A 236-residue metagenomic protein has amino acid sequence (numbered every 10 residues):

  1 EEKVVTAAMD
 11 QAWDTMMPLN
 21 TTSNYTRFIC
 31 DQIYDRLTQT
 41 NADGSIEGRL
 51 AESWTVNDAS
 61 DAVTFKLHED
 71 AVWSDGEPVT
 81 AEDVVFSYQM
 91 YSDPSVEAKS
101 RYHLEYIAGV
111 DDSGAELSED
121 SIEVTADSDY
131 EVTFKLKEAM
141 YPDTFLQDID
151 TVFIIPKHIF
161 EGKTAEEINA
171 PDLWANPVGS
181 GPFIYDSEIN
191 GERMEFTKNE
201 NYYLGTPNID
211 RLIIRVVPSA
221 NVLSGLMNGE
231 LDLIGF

Functional and structural regions predicted by a protein language model:
E2-D14, E52, A62-F65, V84-Y88 (+4 more regions): Short, well-ordered beta-strand elements
A8-D58, Q89, V178: N-terminal lobe/hinge region of extracytoplasmic solute-binding protein
W13-N20, S45-E47, P142-F145, E192-E195 (+2 more regions): Short, solvent-exposed loop/turn elements at domain surfaces
T38, A42, V72, Q89-V96 (+4 more regions): Sec-exported extracytoplasmic/periplasmic mature domains
E52-A98, G225: Aromatic- and charge-enriched surface segment that lines or borders ligand/interaction sites
K66, Y102-E161: Surface-exposed binding/hinge segments that line and control ligand-binding clefts or catalytic entry sites
T125, D186-T197, I213-F236: Extracellular/periplasmic solute-recognition and catalytic clefts
I149-P207, R211, N221: Gly/Pro-rich hinge or "lid" segments in bacterial periplasmic/extracellular proteins
